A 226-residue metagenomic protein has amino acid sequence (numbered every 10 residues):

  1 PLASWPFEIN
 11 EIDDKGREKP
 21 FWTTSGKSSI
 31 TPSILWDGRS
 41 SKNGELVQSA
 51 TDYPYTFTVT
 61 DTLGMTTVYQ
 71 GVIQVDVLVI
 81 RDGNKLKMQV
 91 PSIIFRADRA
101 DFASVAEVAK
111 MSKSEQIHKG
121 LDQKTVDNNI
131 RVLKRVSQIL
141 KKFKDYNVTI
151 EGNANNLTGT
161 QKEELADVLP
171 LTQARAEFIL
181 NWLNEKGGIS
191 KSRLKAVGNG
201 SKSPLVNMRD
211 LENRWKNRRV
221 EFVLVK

Functional and structural regions predicted by a protein language model:
P1-E8, S25-I30, L35, S40-S41 (+2 more regions): Periplasmic peptidoglycan-binding/tethering modules of Gram-negative envelope proteins
P6-N10, T149-E151, K195: Beta-strand signatures of extracellular beta-sandwich domains
I9-D13, V59-D61, L224-K226: Residue-level signal for short segments within beta-strands and strand-turn junctions of well-structured beta-sheet
I12-D14, R39-N43, T62, N155 (+1 more regions): Short coil/turn motifs at secondary-structure junctions
D14-T24, T66-V68, T158: Surface-exposed loop/edge segments in extracytoplasmic proteins
E45-A50, R209, N213: A short glycine-leucine-enriched loop at secondary-structure breakpoints that most characteristically corresponds
G120-D127, K142-F143, N153-K226: Periplasmic OmpA-like peptidoglycan-binding domain that tethers envelope proteins to the cell wall
